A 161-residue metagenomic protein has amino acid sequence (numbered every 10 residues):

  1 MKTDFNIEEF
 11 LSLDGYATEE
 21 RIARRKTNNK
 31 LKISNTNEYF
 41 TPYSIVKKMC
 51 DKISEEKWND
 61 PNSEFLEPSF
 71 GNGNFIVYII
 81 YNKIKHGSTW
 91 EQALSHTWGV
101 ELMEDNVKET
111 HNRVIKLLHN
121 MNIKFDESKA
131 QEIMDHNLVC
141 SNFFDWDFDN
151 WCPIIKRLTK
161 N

Functional and structural regions predicted by a protein language model:
M1-N161: SAM-dependent methyltransferase catalytic region
